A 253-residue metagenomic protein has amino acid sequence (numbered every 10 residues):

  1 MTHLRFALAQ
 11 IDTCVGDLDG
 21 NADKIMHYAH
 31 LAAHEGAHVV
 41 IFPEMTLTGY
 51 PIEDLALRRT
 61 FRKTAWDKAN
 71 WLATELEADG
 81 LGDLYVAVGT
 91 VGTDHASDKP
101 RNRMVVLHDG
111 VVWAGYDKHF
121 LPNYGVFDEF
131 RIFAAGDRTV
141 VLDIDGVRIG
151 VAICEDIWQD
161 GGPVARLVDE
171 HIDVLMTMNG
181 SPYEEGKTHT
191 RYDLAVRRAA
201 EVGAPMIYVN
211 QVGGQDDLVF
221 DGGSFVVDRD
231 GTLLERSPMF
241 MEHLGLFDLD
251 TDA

Functional and structural regions predicted by a protein language model:
M1-A253: Enzyme catalytic cores with a strong preference for nitrogen-chemistry domains
